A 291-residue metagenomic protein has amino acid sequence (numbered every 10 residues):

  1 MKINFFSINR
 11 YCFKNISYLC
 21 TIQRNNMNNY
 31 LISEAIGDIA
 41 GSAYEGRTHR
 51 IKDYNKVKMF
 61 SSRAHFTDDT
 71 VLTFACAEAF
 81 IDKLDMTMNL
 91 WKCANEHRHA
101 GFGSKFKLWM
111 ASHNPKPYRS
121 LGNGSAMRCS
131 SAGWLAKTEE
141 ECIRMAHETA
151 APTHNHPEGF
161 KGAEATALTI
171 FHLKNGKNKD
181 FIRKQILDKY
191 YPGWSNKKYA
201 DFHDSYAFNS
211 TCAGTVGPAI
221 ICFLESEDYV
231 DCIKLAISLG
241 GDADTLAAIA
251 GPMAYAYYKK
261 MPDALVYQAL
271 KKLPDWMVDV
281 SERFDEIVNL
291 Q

Functional and structural regions predicted by a protein language model:
S7-I8, N15: Generic detector of N-terminal low-structure segments
K14-T21: Short, positively charged and aromatic/hydrophobic N-terminal segments
Q23-Q291: Structured, active/binding-site neighborhoods that engage oxygen-rich ligands
